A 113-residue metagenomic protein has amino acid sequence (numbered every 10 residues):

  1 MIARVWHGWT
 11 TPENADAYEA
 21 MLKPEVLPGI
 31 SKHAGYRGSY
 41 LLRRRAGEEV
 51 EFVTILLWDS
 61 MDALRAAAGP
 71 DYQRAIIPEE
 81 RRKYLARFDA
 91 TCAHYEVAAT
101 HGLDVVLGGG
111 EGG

Functional and structural regions predicted by a protein language model:
M1, A34: Structured loop/turn residues at beta-strand edges in well-structured enzyme cores
I2-W9, Y40-P70: Short, well-ordered beta-strand segments in beta-rich or mixed alpha/beta enzyme and ligand-binding folds
W9-L22: Short, surface-exposed ligand-recognition loops at beta-strand->loop->(often short) alpha-helix junctions that present
T11-N14, V50, Y72, F88: Enrichment for repetitive, rod-forming helical segments
N14-D16, D62-L64, T100: Residue-level signal for secondary-structure boundary sites
M21-H33, L57-H94: An amphipathic, aromatic/His-enriched active-site/gating alpha helix that lines ligand/cofactor pockets
G35-S39: Short acidic amphipathic segments
Y40-V50, I76-G113: Glycine-rich beta-strand-turn "strand-cap" elements at beta-sheet edges
